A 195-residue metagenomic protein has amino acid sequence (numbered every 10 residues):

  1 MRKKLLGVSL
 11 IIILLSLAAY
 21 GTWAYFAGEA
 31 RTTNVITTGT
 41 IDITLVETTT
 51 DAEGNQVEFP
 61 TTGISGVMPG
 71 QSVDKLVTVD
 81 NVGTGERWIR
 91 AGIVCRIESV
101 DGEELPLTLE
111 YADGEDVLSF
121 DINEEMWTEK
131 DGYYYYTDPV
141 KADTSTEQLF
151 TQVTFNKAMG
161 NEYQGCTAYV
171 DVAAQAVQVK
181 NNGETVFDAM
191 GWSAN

Functional and structural regions predicted by a protein language model:
M1-R2, V73: Generic N-terminal leader/processing signal
R2-K3, Q56: Generic signal for short, ordered secondary-structure residues within or immediately flanking folded domains
K3-T22: Sec-dependent N-terminal signal peptides of Gram-positive bacterial secreted proteins and lipoproteins
S16, Y25-N195: Surface-exposed, hydrophilic segments of mature proteins
